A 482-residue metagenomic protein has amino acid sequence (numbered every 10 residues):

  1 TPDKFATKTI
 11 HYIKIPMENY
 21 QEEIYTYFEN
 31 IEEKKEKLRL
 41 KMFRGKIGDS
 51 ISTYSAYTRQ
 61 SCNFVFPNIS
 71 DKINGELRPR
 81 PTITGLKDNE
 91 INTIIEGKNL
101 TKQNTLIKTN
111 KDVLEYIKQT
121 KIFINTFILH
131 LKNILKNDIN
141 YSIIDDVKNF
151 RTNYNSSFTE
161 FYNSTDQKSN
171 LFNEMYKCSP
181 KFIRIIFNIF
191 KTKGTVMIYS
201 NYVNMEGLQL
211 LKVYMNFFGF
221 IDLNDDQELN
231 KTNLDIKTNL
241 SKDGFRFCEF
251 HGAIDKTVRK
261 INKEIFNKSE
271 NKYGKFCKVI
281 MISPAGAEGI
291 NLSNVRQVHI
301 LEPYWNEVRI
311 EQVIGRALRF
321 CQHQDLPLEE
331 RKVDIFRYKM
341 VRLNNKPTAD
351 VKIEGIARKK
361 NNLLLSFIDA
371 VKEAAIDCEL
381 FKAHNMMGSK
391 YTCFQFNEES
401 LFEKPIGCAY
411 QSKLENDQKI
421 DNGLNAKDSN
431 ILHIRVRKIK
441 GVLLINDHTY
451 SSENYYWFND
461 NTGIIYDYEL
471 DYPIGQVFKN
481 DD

Functional and structural regions predicted by a protein language model:
T1-V279, P284-D482: Helicase-associated low-complexity regulatory tails and linkers flanking the ATPase motor
